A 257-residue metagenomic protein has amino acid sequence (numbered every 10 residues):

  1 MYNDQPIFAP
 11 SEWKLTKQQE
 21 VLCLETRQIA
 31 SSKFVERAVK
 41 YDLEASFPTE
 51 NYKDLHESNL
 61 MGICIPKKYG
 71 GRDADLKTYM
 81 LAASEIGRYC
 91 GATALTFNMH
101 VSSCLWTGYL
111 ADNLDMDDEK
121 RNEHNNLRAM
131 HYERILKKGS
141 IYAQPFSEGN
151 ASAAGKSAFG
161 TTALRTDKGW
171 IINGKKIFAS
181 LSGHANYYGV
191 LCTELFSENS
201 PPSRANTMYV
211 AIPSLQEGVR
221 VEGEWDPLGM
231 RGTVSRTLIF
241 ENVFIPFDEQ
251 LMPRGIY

Functional and structural regions predicted by a protein language model:
M1-Q18: Intrinsic disorder at enzyme termini
L22-I29, S46-G62: N-terminal glycine-rich anion-binding loops that anchor highly charged ligand groups
A30-V39: N-terminal capping segment at the start of a domain
T49, H56, I63-K176, S180: Glycine-rich flavin
S140-Y142, F159, N186-Y188, M208 (+1 more regions): Structural beta-strand/beta-sheet cores of well-ordered domains, especially the beta-sheet scaffolds that support
K175-V221: A short core secondary-structure module
E217-F244: Flexible, small-/acidic-enriched active-site or ligand-binding loops
E241-Y257: A glycine-rich, basic-preceded beta-loop-alpha segment at the flavin cofactor/substrate interface of flavin-utilizing
